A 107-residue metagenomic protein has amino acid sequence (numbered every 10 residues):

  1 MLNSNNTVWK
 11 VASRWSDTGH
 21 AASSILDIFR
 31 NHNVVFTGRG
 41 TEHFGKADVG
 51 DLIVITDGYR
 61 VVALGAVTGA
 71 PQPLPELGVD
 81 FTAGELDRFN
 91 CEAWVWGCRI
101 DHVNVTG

Functional and structural regions predicted by a protein language model:
M1-A47, V105: Compositionally biased, charged N-terminal/linker segments
R14-S16, G40, G58-R60, V67-A70: Histidine- and/or cysteine-centered catalytic micro-motif in compact active-site loops
R60, A66-G107: Aromatic- and Lys/Arg-enriched surface recognition patch
